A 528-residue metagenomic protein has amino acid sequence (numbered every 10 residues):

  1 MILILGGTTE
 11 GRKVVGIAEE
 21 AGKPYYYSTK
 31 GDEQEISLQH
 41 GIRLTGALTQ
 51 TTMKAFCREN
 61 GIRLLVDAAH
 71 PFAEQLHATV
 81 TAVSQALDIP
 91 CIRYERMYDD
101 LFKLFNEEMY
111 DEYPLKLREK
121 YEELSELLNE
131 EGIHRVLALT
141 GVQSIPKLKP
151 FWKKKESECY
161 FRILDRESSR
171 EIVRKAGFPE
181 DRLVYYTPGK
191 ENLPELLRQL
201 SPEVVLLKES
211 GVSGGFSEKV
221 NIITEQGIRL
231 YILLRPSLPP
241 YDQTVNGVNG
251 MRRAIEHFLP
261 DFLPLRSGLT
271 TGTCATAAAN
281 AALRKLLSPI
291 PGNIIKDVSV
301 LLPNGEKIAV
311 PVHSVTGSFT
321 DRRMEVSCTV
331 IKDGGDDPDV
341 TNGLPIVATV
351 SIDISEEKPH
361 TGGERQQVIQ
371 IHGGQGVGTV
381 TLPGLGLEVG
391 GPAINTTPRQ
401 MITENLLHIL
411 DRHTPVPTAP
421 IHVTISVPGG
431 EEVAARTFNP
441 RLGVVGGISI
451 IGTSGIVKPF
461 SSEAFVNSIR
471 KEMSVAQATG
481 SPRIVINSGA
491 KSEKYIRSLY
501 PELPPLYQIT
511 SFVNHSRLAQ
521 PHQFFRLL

Functional and structural regions predicted by a protein language model:
M1-K23, P71-A78, K120-F161, I469: A short, flexible N-terminal coil/short beta segment enriched in small residues
G16, Y26-L48, F105, R170-A176 (+1 more regions): N-terminal beta-loop-helix "entrance" segment that forms/cooperates in small-molecule cofactor or anionic ligand
L38-G46, E108-R118, S157-C159, A176-V184 (+1 more regions): Active-site regions of enzymes building and remodeling cell-envelope glycoconjugates
G41-C57, L183-N192: Glycine-rich, highly charged phosphate/nucleotide-binding loops
G61-I62, S201-E203, S481: Proline-aspartate-enriched helix->loop->beta-strand connector
R63-E123: Glycine/small-residue-rich loop that forms an oxyanion/phosphate-binding "nest" at active or ligand-binding sites
C91, R96-M97, R118, I133-K190 (+5 more regions): Conserved mixed alpha/beta catalytic, RNA-binding, or beta-rich assembly cores of soluble enzyme, regulatory
F262-T414, P420-R436, P440-L442: Generic N-terminal targeting/processing segments that precede catalytic cores or assembly contacts
